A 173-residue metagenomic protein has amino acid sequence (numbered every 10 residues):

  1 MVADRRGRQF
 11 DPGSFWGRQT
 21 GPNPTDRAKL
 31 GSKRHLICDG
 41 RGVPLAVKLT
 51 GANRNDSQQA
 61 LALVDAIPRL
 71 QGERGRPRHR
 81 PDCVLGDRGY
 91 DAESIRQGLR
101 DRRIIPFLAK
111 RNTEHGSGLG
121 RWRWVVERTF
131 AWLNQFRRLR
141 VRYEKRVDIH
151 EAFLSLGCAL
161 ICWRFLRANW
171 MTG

Functional and structural regions predicted by a protein language model:
M1-R111, G118, G157, R164 (+1 more regions): Polybasic low-complexity intrinsically disordered regions
Q97-G98, R102-P106, G116-G118, W122-G173: Basic, amphipathic alpha-helical segments enriched in Lys/Arg and hydrophobic/aromatic residues
